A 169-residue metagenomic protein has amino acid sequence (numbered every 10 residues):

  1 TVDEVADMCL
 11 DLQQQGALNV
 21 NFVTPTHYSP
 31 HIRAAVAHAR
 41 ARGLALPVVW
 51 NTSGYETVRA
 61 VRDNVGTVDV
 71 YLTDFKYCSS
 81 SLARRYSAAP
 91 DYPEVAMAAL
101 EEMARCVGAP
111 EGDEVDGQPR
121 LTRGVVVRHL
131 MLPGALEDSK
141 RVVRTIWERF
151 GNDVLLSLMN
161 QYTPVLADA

Functional and structural regions predicted by a protein language model:
D3-D168: Conserved AdoMet/S-adenosylmethionine-binding subsite of the radical SAM
